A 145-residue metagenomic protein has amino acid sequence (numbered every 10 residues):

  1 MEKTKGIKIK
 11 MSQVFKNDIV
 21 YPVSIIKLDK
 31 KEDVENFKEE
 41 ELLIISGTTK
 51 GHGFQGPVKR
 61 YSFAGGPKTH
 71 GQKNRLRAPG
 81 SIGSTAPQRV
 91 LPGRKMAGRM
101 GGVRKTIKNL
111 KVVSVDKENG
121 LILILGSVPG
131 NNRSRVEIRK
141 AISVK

Functional and structural regions predicted by a protein language model:
M1-K145: Extended basic (Lys/Arg/His-rich) segments that typically form rRNA-contacting surfaces in ribosomal proteins
